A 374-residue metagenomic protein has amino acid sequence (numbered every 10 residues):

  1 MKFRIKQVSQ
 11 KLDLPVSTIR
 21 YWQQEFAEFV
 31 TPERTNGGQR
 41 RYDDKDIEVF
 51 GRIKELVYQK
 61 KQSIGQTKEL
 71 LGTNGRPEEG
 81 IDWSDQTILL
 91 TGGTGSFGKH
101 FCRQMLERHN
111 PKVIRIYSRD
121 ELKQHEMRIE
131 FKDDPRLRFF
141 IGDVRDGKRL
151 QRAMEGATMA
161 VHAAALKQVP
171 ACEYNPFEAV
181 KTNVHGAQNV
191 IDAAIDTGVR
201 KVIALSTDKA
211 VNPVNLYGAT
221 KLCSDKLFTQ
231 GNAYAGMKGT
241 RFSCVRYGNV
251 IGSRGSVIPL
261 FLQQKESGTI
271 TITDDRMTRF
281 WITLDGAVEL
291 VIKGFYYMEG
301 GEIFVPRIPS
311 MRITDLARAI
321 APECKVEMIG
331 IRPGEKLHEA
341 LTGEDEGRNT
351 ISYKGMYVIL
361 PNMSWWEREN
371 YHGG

Functional and structural regions predicted by a protein language model:
M1-G72: Basic helix-turn-helix/winged-helix DNA-binding cores and closely related short helical interaction motifs
D85-Q86, D196, K226, Q230-G374: Strand-loop microenvironment adjacent to phosphate/nucleotide-handling motifs in alpha/beta enzyme folds
I88-L106: N-terminal Rossmann NAD(P)H-binding glycine-rich loop of SDR-like oxidoreductase domains
Q104-V113, G198: Conserved S-adenosyl-L-methionine
H109-K123: Conserved glycine-rich Rossmann-like NAD(P)H-binding loop of the short-chain dehydrogenase/reductase
S118, F140-I141, K181, D274 (+1 more regions): Conserved residues in the N-terminal Rossmann fold of short-chain dehydrogenase/reductase
K132, R138-M159: Conserved Rossmann-fold cofactor-binding substructure of NAD(P)-dependent oxidoreductases
M159-H162, L166-L222, K226: Conserved Rossmann-fold NAD(P)-dependent oxidoreductase catalytic core, especially the SDR/UDP-sugar
